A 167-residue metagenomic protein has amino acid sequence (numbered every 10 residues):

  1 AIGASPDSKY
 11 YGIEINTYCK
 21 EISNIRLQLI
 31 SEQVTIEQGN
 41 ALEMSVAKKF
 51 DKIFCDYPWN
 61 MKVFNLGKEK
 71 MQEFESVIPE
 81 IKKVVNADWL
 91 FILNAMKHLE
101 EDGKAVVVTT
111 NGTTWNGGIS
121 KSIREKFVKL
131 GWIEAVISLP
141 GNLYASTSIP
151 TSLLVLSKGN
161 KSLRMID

Functional and structural regions predicted by a protein language model:
A1-K62, T110-N111, S122-I123, K129: Conserved S-adenosyl-L-methionine
T17, K83-L156: Conserved Class I SAM-dependent methyltransferase catalytic core
Q38, S138-G141, R164: Non-catalytic, mostly N-terminal accessory regions of nucleic-acid modification and defense proteins
V46, D51, T147-P150, S162: A short, structural micro-pattern
Y57-L90, N111-T114, S120: Mobile active-site "lid"/loop adjacent to the S-adenosyl-L-methionine
P58, G141, G159: Flexible loop residues that form catalytic and substrate-binding hotspots at small-molecule/glycan-binding clefts
L153, S157-D167: Conserved P-loop NTPase
